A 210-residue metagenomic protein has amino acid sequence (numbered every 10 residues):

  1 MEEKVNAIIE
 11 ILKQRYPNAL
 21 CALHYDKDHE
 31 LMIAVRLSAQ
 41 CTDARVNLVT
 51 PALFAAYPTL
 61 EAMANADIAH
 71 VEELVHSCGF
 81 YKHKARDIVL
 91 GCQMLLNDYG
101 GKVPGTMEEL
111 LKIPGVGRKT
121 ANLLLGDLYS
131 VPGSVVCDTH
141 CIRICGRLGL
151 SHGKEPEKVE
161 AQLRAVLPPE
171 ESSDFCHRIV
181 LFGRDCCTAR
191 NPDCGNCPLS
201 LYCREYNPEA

Functional and structural regions predicted by a protein language model:
E2-A210: Catalytic cores of DNA base-excision repair glycosylases
